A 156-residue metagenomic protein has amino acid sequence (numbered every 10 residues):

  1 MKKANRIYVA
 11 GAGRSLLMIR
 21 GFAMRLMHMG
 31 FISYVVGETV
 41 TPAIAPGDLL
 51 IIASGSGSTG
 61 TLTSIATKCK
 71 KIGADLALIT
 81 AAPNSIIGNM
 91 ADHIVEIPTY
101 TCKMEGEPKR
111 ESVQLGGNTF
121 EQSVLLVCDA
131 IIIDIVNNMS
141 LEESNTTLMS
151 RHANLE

Functional and structural regions predicted by a protein language model:
M1-A4: Glycine-rich phosphate/diphosphate-binding loops that line cofactor/substrate pockets in enzymes
R6-L126: Glycine-rich phosphate-binding loops that contact phosphosugars or nucleotide phosphates
P98-T101, I135, M139: Short, well-ordered alpha-helical segments in soluble proteins
V124, I131-I132: Hydrophobic side chains within alpha-helical segments
A130, V136-E156: A short, charged, Gly/Pro-tolerant segment at domain boundaries
